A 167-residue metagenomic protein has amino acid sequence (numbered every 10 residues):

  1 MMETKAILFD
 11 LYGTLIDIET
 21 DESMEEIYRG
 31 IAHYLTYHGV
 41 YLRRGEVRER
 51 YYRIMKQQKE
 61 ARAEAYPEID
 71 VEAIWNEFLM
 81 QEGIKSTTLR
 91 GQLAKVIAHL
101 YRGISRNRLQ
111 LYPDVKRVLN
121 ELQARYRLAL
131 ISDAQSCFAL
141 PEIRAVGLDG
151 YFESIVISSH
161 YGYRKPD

Functional and structural regions predicted by a protein language model:
M1-I7, D17-D21, L42-G45, K116-N120 (+1 more regions): Asp-based, Mg2+/Mn2+-dependent phosphohydrolase catalytic module
M2-L111: N-terminal helical cap/lid subdomain that shapes the substrate entry/recognition surface in HAD-like hydrolases
Y41, K85, R125-L128, D149: A general structural signal for well-ordered secondary-structure junctions
Q92-L111, V115-I143, V156-S158: Substrate-recognition element of Asp-dependent hydrolases with the DxDx(T/V) motif
